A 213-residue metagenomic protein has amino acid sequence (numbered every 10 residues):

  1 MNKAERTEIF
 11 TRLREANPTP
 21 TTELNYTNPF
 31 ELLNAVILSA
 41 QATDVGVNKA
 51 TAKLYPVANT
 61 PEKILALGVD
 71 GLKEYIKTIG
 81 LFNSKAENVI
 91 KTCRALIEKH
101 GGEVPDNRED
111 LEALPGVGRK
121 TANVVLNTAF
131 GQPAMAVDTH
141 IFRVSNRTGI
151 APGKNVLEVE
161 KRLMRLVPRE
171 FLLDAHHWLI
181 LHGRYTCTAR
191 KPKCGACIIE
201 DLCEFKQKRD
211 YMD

Functional and structural regions predicted by a protein language model:
N2-D213: Catalytic cores of DNA base-excision repair glycosylases
